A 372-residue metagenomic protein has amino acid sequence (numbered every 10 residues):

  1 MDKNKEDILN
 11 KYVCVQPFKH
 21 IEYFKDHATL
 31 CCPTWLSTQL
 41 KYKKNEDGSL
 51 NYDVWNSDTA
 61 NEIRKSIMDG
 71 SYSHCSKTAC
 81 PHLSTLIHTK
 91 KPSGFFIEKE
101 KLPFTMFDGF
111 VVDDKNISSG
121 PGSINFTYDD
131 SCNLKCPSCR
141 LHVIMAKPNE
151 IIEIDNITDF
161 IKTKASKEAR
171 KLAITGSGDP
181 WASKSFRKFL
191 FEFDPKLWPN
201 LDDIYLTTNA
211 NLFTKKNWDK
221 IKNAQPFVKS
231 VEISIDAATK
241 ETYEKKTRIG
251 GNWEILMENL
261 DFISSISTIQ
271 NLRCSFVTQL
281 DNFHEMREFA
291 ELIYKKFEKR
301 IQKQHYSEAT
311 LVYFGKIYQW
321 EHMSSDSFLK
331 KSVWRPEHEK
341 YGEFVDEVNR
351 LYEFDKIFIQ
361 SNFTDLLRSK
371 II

Functional and structural regions predicted by a protein language model:
M1-E98, G120-S123, I293, F297-I372: Accessory C-terminal segments flanking Radical SAM cores
T85, P137, I144: Short functional micro-motifs and their immediate structural scaffolds
T85-G122, C132-L134, I151-D155: Recognition helices and adjacent regulatory flanks at domain boundaries
S119-S131, H142-D155, K167-K184, K196-T214 (+3 more regions): Core AdoMet radical
K164-K167, K196-P199, A224, N259-L272 (+2 more regions): A structural motif corresponding to the C-terminal end of an alpha-helix and its immediate exit/capping segment
K184-E192, K215-N223, E285-R287: Distinct, well-ordered alpha-helical segments
F189, L256-N259, F289: Alpha-helical packing segments of well-folded alpha/beta enzyme cores
L280-F297: Catalytic cores of alpha/beta
